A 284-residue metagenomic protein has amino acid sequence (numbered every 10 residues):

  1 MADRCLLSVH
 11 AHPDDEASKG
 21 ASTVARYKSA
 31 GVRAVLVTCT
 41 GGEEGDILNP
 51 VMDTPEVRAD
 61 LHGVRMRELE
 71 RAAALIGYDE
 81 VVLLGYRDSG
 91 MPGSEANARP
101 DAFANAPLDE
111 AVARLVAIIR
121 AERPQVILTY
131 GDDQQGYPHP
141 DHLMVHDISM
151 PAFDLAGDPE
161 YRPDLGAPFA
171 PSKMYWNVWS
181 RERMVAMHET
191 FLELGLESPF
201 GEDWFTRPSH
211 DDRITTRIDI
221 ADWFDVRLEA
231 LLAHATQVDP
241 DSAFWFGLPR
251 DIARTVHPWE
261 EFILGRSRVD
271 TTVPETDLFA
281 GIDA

Functional and structural regions predicted by a protein language model:
M1-E122, D251, I263, T271-T272: Active-site rim/loop-helix segments in enzyme catalytic domains that contact anionic ligands
M1-L7, A96-N97, D101-A284: Metal-dependent de-N-acetylase/amidase catalytic core
